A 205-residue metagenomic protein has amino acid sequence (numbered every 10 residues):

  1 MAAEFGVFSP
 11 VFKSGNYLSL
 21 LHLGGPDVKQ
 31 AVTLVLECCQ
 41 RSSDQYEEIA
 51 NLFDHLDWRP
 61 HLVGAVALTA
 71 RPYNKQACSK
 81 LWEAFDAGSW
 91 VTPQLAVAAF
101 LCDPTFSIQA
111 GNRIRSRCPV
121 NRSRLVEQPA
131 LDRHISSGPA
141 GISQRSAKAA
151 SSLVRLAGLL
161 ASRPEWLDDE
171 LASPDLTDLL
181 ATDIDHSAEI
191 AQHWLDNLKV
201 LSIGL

Functional and structural regions predicted by a protein language model:
M1-V63, N121-P129, R133-L205: Extended repeat-based scaffolds of very large eukaryotic assembly and lipid-transport proteins
Q40-L52, Y73-E83, T105-S116, E165-D168: Amphipathic alpha-helical scaffolding segments comprising HEAT/armadillo-like alpha-solenoid repeats
G64-A65, A96: Hydrophobic core positions within HEAT/HEAT-like alpha-solenoid repeats
E83-D86, W90-A98: Short secondary-structure subsegments characteristic of cysteine-rich extracellular domains
G88, C118-N121: Alpha-helical junction/boundary sensor with strong preference for TPR arrays
